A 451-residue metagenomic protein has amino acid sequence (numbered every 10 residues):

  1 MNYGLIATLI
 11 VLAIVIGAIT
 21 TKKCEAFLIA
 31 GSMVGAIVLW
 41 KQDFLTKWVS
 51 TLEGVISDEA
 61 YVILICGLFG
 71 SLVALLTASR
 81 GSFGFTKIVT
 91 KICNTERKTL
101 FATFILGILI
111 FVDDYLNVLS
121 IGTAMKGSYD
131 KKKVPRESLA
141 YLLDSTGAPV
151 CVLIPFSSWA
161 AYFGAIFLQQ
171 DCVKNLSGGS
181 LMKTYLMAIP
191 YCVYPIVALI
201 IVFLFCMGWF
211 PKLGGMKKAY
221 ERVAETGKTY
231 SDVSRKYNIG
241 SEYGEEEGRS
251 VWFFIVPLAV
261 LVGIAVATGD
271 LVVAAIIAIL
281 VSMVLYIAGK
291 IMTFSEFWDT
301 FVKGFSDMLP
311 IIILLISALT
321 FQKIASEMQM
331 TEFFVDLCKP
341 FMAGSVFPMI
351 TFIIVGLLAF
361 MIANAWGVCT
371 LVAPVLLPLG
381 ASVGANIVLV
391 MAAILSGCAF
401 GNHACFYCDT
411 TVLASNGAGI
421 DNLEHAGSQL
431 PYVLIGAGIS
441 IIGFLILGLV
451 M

Functional and structural regions predicted by a protein language model:
M1-G67, Y191-P195, C206-M207, V223-T320 (+3 more regions): Hydrophobic transmembrane alpha-helices of multi-pass small-molecule transporters
M1-T8, V272-I276, D336-V346, S396-A404: Structural signature of hydrophobic alpha-helical transmembrane segments
F27-A36, V62, C66, T99 (+14 more regions): Alpha-helical transmembrane segments of multi-pass membrane proteins, especially transporters and channels
L45-A140, F294-V383: Membrane-embedded alpha-helical segments and adjacent helix-loop junctions characteristic of multi-pass solute
K91, T95, K126-K133, S138-A140 (+2 more regions): Juxtamembrane inter-helical linkers in multi-pass membrane proteins
E96-I110, V134-Y162, N175-V197, L213-A219 (+2 more regions): Alpha-helical transmembrane segments of multi-pass membrane proteins
K131-K132, Q169-N175, T320-F321, M342-A373 (+1 more regions): C-terminal transmembrane helix pair
K132-L142, W209-M216, A288-D299, H403-A404 (+1 more regions): Alpha-helical transmembrane segments
